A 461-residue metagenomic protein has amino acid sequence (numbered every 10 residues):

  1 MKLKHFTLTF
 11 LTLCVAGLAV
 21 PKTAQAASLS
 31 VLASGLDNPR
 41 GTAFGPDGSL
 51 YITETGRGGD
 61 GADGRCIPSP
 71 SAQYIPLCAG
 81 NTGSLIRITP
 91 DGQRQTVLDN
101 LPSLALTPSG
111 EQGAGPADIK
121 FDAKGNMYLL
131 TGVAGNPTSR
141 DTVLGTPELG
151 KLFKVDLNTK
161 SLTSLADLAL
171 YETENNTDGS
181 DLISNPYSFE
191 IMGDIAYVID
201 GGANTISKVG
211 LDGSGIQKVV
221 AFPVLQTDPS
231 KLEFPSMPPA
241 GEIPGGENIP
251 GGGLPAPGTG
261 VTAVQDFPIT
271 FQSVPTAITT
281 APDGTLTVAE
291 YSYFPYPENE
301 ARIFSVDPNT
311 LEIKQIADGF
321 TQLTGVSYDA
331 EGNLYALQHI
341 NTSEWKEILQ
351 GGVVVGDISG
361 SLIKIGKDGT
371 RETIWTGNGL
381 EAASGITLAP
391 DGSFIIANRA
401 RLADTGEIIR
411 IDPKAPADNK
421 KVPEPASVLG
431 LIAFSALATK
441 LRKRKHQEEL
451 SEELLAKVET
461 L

Functional and structural regions predicted by a protein language model:
S30-V31, Q95-L101, L162-L170, Q217-K231 (+2 more regions): Beta-propeller fold detector
G35-P46, N81-T82, S103-N126, L149 (+10 more regions): Beta-rich, blade/repeat-based domains predominating in secreted/periplasmic proteins but also intracellular
T53-T82, L129-G150, S230-G251, D266 (+3 more regions): Short, conserved, GDST-rich strand-edge loop motifs in beta-rich repeat architectures
N81-I86, G150-F153, T205-S207, R302-F304 (+2 more regions): A short loop-to-beta-strand structural motif that recurs across blades of beta-propeller domains
T89-Q93, D156-K160, G210-S214, D307-L311 (+2 more regions): Short loop/turn segments that connect beta-strands within beta-propeller blades
E381-N419: Blade-level signature of beta-propeller repeat domains, shared across WD40, Kelch, NHL, RCC1 and BNR/Asp-box propellers
K421-L441: A short, hydrophobic C-terminal helix/tail in secreted or cell-surface proteins
L437-L461: C-terminal membrane-anchoring or membrane-association module
